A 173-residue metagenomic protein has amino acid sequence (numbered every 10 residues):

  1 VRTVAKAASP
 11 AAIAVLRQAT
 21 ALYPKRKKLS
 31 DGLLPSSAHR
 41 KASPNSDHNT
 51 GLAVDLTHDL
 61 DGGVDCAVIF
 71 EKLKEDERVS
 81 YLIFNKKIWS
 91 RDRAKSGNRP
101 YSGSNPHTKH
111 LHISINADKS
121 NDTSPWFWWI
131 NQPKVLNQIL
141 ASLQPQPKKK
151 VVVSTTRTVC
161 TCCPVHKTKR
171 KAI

Functional and structural regions predicted by a protein language model:
V1-K6, A117-C163, K169-K171: Low-complexity, Gly/Ser/Thr/Pro-rich intrinsically disordered linker/tail segments
V1-K95, T108-S120: Secreted/periplasmic proteins that engage bacterial cell-wall peptidoglycan
H48-T50, T57, T161-I173: Intrinsic structural disorder
L82, G103, K167-T168: Generic structural motif
K87, R99, S124-F127: Short, low-complexity intrinsically disordered segments
R99-N105: Short proline/glycine-enriched turn/loop segments at secondary-structure junctions
